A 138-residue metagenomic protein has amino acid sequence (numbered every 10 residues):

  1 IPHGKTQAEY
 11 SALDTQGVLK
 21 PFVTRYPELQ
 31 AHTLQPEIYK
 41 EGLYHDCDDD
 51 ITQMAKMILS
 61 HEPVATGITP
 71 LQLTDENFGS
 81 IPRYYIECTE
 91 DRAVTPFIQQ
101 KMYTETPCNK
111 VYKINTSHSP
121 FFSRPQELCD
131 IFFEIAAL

Functional and structural regions predicted by a protein language model:
I1-P36, T66-G67, Q72: Flexible "cap/lid" loop of the alpha/beta hydrolase fold
Q7-L13, Q99-K101, Q126-E127: Short, glycine/charged-enriched secondary-structure capping and boundary segments
A31-E37, D50, P82: Short, basic/glycine-rich phosphate-binding loops at helix/coil junctions that contact nucleotide phosphates
P36-E37, F133-L138: Plant-biased detector of terminal regions, especially N-terminal secretory signal peptides and adjacent cleavage-site
P36-I38, K113-I114: Short glycine-enriched loop/turn motifs at secondary-structure junctions
E37-D46: Helix-loop "lid/cap" segments that line or gate small-molecule binding pockets
D50-I51, M57-F121, P125, A137: Conserved serine/cysteine hydrolase catalytic core
P125-F133: Short, amphipathic alpha-helical "lid/cap" segments that border enzyme active or binding sites
